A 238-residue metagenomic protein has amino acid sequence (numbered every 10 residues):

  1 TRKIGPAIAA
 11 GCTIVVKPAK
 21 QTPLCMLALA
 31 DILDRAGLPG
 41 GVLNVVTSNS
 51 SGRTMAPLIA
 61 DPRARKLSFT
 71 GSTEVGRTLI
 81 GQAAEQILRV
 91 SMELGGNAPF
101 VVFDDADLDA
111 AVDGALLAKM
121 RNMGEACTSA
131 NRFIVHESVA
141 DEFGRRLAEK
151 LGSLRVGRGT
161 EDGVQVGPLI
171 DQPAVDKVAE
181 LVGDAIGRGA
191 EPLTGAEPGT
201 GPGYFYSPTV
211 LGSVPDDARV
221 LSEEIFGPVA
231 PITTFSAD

Functional and structural regions predicted by a protein language model:
T1-A110: Rossmann-like NAD(P) dinucleotide-binding subdomain of oxidoreductase/dehydrogenase enzymes
C25-L29, A126, E224: Short acidic/histidine- and often glycine-rich active-site loop of Leloir-type glycosyltransferases that engages
G37, K66, E74-D216, T234-D238: ALDH superfamily catalytic-core signature
L221: Short, solvent-exposed loop/beta-turn-alpha elements that line the ligand-binding surface or hinge of extracytoplasmic
P228: Glycine-rich nucleotide-phosphate-binding loops and adjacent flexible coil segments
